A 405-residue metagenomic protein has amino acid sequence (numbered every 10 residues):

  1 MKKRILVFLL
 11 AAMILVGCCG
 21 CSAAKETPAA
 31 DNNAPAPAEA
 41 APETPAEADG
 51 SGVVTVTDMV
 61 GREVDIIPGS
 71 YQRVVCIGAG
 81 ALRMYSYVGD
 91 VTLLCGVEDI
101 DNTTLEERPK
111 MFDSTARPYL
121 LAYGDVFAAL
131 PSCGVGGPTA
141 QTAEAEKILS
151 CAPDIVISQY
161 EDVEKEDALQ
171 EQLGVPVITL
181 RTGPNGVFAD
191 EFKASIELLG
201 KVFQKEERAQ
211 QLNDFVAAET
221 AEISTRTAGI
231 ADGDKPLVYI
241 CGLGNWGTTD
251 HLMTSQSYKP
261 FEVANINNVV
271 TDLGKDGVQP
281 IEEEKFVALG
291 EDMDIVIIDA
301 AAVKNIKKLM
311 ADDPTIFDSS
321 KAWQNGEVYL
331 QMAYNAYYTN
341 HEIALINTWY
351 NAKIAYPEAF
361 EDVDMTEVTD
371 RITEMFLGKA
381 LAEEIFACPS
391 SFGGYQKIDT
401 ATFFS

Functional and structural regions predicted by a protein language model:
K2-A24: Sec-dependent N-terminal signal peptides of Gram-positive bacterial secreted proteins and lipoproteins
C21-M84, E207-I240, A359-S405: Bacterial Sec-exported substrate-binding components of ABC uptake systems
Y71, S132-A140, E144-E161, V175 (+1 more regions): Proline-aspartate-enriched helix->loop->beta-strand connector
R73-I77, C95-E98, I155-Q159, V177-L180 (+5 more regions): Structural recognition of the beta-strand scaffold that forms the well-ordered cores of secreted hydrolase catalytic
L82-K147, I155, Y160, V269: A short, structured surface patch at a secondary-structure boundary
N102-K110, T139, D162-A168, L180-L198 (+1 more regions): Extracytoplasmic ligand-binding site segments that recognize negatively charged/polar headgroups
G136, V187-Q204, R208-Q210, D214 (+2 more regions): Structured C-terminal subdomain patch of bacterial secreted/periplasmic proteins
D250-G277: Alpha-helical, coiled-coil/dimerization segments enriched in small aliphatic residues
